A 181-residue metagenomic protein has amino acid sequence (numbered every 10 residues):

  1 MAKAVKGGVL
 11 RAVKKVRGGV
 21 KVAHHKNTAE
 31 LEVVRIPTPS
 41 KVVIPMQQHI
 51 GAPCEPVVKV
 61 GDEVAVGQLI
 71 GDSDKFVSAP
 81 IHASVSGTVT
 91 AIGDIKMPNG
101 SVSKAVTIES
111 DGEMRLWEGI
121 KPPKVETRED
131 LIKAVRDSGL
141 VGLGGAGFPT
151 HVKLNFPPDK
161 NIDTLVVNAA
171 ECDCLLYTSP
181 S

Functional and structural regions predicted by a protein language model:
M1-C174: Well-ordered secondary-structure scaffolds
Y177-S181: Conserved small/polar residues in nucleotide/adenosyl-binding loops
